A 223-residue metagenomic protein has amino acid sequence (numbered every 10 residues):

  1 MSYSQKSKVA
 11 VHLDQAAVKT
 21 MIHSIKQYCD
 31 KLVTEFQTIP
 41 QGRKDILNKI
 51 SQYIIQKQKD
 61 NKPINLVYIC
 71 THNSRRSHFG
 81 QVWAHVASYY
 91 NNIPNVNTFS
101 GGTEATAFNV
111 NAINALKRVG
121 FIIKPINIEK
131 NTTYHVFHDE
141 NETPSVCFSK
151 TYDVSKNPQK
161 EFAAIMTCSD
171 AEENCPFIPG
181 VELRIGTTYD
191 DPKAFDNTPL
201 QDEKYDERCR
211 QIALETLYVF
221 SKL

Functional and structural regions predicted by a protein language model:
Y3-L223: Short polar/charged helix/loop
